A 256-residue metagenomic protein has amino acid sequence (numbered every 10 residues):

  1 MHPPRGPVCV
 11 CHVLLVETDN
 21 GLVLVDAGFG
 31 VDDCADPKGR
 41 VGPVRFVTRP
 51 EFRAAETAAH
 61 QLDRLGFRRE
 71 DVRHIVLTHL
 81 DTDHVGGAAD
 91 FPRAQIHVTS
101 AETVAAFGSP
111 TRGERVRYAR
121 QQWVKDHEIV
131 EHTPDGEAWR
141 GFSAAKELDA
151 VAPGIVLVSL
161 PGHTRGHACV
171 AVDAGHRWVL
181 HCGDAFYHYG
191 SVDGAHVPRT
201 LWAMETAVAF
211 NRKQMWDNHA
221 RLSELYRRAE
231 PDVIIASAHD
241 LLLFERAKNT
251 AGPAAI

Functional and structural regions predicted by a protein language model:
M1-H60, V170-G183: Conserved beta-strand hairpin/beta-sheet module of binuclear metal-dependent hydrolase folds, prominently
H12-E17, V23, P134-G175: Core dinuclear metal-dependent hydrolase active-site scaffold
A27-G30, L80, E102, G162-T164 (+2 more regions): Active-site metal-binding loops of divalent metal-dependent hydrolases
V31, F46-H60, G175-I256: Cap/insert and terminal regions of metallo-dependent hydrolase folds
P37-V98: Active-site metal-binding motif and surrounding structural segment of the metallo-beta-lactamase
P50-D71, A101-S159, A207-D232, I256: Metallo-beta-lactamase
Q95-S100, H181-G183: Short hydrophobic/aromatic-enriched beta-strand-loop microsegments
